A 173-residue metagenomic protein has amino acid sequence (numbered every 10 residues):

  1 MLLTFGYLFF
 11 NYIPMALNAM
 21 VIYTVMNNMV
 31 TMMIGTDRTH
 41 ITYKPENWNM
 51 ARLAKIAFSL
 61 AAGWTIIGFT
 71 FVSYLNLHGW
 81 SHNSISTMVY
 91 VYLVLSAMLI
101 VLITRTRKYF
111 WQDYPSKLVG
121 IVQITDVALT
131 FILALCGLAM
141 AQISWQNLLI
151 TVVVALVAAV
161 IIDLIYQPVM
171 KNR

Functional and structural regions predicted by a protein language model:
M1-Q112, L133-C136: Membrane-embedded transport module
W80, S86-R173: C-terminal transmembrane module of polytopic membrane proteins
